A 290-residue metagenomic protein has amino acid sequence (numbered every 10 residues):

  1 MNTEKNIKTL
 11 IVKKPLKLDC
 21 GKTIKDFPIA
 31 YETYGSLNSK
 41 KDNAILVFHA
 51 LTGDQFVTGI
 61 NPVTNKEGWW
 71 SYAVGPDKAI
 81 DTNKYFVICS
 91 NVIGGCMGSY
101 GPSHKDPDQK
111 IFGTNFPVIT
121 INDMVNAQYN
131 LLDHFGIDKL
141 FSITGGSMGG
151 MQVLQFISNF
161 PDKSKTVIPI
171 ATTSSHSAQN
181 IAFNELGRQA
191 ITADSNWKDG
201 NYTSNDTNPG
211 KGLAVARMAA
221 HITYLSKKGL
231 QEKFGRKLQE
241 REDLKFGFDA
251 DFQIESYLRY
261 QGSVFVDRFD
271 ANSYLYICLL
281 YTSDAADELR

Functional and structural regions predicted by a protein language model:
M1-V47: Catalytic-loop region of hydrolases
E32, S36-K105: N-terminal cap/lid subdomain of alpha/beta-hydrolase-fold enzymes
N122-L140: Conserved acidic catalytic loop of the alpha/beta-hydrolase fold
G145, G149: Gly/Ala-rich beta-loop-alpha elbow adjacent to hydrolase catalytic centers
G150-P161: Short glycine-enriched nucleophile-adjacent loop and the immediately C-terminal alpha-helix near the catalytic center
P169-V264: Alpha/beta-hydrolase-fold enzymes
Y281-R290: Single conserved hydrophobic/aromatic residue that forms the stacking wall/gate of nucleotide- or nucleobase-binding
